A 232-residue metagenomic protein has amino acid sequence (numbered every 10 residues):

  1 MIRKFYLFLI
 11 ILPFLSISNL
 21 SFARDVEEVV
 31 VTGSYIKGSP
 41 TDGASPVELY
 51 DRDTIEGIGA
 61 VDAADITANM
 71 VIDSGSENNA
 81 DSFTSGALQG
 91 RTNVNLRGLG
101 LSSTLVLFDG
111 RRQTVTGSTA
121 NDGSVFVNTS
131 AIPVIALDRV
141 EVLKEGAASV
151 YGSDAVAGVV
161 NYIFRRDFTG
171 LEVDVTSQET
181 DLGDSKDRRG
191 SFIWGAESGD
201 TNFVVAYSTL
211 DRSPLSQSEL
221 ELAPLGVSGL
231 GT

Functional and structural regions predicted by a protein language model:
E28-I58, A64, T116-N121: N-terminal periplasmic "start-of-domain" segments of outer-membrane beta-barrel proteins
V47, I55, A64-T67, V140 (+2 more regions): Non-catalytic regulatory/gating segments with a bias toward low-complexity or hydrophobic composition
A63-I66, V94-N95, V127-S130, D154-V175 (+1 more regions): N-terminal periplasmic accessory domains that precede and gate Gram-negative outer-membrane beta-barrel machines
A68-R112: Extracytoplasmic beta-strand/coil segments of soluble accessory domains associated with Gram-negative outer-membrane
T104, D167-L171, G199-F203: Outer-envelope beta-barrel architecture signal
R111-K144: Short acidic/polar hinge/loop motifs at secondary-structure boundaries that mediate gating or recognition
E141, G146, F168-G195: Short strand-turn segments of transmembrane beta-barrel domains in outer membranes, especially the first one or two
S177-D181, S198-D200, T209-S213: Transmembrane beta-strands of outer-membrane beta-barrel pores
